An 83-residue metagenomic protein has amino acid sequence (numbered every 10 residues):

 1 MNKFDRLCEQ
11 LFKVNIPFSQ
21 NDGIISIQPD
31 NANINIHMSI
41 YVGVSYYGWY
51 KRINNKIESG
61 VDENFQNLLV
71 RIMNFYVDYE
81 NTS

Functional and structural regions predicted by a protein language model:
M1-N31, Y50-Q66, T82-S83: Negatively charged, low-complexity tracts enriched in Asp/Glu with abundant Ser/Thr
K13-N15, V42-S45, N74: Glycine-centered secondary-structure boundary/capping sites
A32-H37: Short, charged/polar, Gly/Pro-enriched secondary-structure boundary elements
I40-N54: Short aromatic-glycine-(Arg/Gly/Cys) micro-motifs in beta-strand/loop hairpins
N64-Y76: A short, charged, amphipathic alpha-helix used as a generic interaction element across diverse proteins
F75-S83: Metal-dependent nuclease catalytic core centered on acidic motifs
